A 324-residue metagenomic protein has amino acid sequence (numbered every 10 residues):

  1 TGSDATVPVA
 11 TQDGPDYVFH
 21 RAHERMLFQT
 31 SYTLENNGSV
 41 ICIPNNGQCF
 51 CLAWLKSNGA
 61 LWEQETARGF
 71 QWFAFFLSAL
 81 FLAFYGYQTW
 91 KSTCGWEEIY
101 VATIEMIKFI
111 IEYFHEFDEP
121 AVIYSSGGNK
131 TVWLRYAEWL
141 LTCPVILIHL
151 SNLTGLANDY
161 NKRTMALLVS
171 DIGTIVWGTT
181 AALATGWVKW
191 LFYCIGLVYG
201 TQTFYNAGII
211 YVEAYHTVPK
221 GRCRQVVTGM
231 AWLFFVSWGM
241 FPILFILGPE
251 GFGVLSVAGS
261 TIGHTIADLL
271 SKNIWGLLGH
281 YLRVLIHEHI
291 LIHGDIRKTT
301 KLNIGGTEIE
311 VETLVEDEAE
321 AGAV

Functional and structural regions predicted by a protein language model:
T1-F28, L302-V324: Intrinsically disordered, low-complexity cytosolic terminal tails
N36-S78: Hydrophobic transmembrane alpha-helical segments in integral membrane proteins
T66-T93, M106-F109: First transmembrane helix
A67-F73, E97-Y100, I104, T131-P144 (+4 more regions): Physicochemical signature of membrane-embedded alpha-helices that form the seven-helix bundle of GPCRs, emphasizing
L77, W96-H115, S237-G248: Hydrophobic alpha-helical transmembrane segments of multi-pass membrane proteins
A83-G86, V176-A181, Y199-G221, V236 (+1 more regions): Alpha-helical transmembrane segments in multipass membrane proteins, preferentially the mid-helix core
F84-G86, E112-E116, P120-G127, W133-L183: Internal transmembrane alpha-helix with an interfacial aromatic "cap," most often the third helix
I209, G229-E318: C-terminal transmembrane-bundle signature of multipass membrane proteins, characterized by strong activation on
